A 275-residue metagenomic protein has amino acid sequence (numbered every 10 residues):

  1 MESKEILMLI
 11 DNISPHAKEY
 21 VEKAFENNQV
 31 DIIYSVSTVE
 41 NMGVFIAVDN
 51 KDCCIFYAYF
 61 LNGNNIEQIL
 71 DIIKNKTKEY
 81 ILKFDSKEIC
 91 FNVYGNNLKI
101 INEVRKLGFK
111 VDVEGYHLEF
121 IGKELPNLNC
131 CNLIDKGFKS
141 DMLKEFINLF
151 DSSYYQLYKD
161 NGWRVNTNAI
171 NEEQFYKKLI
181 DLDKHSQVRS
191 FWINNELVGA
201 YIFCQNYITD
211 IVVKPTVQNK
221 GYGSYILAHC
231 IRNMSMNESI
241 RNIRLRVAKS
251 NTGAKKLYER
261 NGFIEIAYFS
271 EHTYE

Functional and structural regions predicted by a protein language model:
M1-K23, N129-T167: Short amphipathic alpha-helix that is part of the acyltransferase structural core
D11-T38, W163-V188: Active-site rim helix/loop that mediates acceptor-substrate recognition in acyltransferases
E22-T77, L197-T209, P215: Conserved donor-binding loop and adjoining core beta-sheet/short helix segment in diverse acyl/aminoacyl transferases
A47-D52, W163-I211: A conserved beta-strand-loop-helix scaffold within acyl/acetyltransferase catalytic domains
N64-L133, G137, H272: Acyl-donor-binding surface of acyltransferase catalytic domains
N65-K76, F191, V217, G221-C230: Conserved acetyl-CoA pyrophosphate-binding loop and the N-cap/start of the following alpha-helix in GNAT-like
I89-V93, I208, I243-V247: Conserved hydrophobic beta-strand within the GNAT/NAT acetyltransferase core sheet that lines the active-site cleft
G95-V113, S224, K249-A267: Conserved active-site alpha-helix within GNAT-family acetyltransferase domains
